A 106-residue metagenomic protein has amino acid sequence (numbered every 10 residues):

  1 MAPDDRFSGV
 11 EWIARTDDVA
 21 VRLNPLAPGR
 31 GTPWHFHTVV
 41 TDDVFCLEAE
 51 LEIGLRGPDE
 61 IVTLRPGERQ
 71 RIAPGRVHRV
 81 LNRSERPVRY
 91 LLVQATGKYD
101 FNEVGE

Functional and structural regions predicted by a protein language model:
M1-L23, P33-W34, F101-E106: A short, N-terminal "cap"/entry segment at the start of jelly-roll beta-barrel domains of the cupin/DSBH fold
P3-D5, N24, R79-E106: Double-stranded beta-helix
I13-A20, P28-F45, G57-P58: A short beta-loop-beta micro-motif enriched in histidine and acidic residues
V21-P25, D43, I61, R69-R71 (+1 more regions): Conserved hydrophobic/aromatic beta-strand scaffold that supports enzyme active sites
P28-G29, G67, A73-G75: Tight coil/turn sites that cap or link beta-strands
R30, V39-V40, R76-V77, R86 (+1 more regions): A generic "binding-loop/recognition-motif" signal
W34, I53-G54, I72, H78-S84: Short beta-strand His + acidic residue motifs that chelate non-heme Fe in jelly-roll/DSBH and cupin folds
V44-P66: A short beta-strand-loop-beta hairpin characteristic of the jelly-roll/cupin
